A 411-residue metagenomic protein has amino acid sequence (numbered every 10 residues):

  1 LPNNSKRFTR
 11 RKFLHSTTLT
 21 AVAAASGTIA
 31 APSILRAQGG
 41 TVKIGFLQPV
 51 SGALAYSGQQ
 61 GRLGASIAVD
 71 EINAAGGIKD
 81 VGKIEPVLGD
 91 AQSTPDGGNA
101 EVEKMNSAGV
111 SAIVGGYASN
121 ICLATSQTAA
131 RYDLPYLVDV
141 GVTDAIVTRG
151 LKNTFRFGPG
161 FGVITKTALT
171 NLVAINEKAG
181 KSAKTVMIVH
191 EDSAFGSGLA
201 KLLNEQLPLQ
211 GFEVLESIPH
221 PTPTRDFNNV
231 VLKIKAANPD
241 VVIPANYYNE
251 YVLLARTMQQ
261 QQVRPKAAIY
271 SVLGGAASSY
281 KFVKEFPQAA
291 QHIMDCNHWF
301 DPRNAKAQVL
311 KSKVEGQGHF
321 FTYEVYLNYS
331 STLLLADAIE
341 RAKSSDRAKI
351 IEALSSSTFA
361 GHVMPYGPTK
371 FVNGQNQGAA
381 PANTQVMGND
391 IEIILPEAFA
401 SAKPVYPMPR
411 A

Functional and structural regions predicted by a protein language model:
L1-K12, S16-S26: N-terminal secretory signal peptides
I29-V50: C-terminal segment of N-terminal export signals and the immediately downstream linker at the start of the mature
G45-G64, G89-D96, Y117-N120, V189-G198 (+1 more regions): Extracytoplasmic "Venus flytrap"
Y56-G61, G76-T148, F157, H220-F227 (+2 more regions): Beta-alpha junction/loop-to-helix N-cap segments that form part of ligand/metal-binding clefts
V110-S217, A268-Q291: Extracytoplasmic ligand/sensor domains, especially the bilobed periplasmic-binding protein
A200-C296: Extracellular/periplasmic bilobed ligand-binding domains
M258-S330, E340, E397-R410: Extracellular/periplasmic periplasmic-binding protein-like sensory domains
G316-V325, L334-I393: Segments of small-molecule ligand-sensing domains
